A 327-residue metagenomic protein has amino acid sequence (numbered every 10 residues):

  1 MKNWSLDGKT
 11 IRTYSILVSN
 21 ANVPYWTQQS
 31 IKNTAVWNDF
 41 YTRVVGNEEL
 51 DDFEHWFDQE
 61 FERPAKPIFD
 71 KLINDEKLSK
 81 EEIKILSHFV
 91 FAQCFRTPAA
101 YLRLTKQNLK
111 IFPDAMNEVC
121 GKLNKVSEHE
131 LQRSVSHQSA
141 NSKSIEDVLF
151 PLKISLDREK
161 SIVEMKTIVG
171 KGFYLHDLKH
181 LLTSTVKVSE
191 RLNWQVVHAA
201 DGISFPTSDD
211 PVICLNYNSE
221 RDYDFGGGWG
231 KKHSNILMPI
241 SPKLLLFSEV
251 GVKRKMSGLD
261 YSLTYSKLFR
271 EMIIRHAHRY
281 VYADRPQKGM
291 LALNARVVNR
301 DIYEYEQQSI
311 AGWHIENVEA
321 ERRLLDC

Functional and structural regions predicted by a protein language model:
K2-C327: Alpha-helical structural context detector biased toward long hydrophobic helices
